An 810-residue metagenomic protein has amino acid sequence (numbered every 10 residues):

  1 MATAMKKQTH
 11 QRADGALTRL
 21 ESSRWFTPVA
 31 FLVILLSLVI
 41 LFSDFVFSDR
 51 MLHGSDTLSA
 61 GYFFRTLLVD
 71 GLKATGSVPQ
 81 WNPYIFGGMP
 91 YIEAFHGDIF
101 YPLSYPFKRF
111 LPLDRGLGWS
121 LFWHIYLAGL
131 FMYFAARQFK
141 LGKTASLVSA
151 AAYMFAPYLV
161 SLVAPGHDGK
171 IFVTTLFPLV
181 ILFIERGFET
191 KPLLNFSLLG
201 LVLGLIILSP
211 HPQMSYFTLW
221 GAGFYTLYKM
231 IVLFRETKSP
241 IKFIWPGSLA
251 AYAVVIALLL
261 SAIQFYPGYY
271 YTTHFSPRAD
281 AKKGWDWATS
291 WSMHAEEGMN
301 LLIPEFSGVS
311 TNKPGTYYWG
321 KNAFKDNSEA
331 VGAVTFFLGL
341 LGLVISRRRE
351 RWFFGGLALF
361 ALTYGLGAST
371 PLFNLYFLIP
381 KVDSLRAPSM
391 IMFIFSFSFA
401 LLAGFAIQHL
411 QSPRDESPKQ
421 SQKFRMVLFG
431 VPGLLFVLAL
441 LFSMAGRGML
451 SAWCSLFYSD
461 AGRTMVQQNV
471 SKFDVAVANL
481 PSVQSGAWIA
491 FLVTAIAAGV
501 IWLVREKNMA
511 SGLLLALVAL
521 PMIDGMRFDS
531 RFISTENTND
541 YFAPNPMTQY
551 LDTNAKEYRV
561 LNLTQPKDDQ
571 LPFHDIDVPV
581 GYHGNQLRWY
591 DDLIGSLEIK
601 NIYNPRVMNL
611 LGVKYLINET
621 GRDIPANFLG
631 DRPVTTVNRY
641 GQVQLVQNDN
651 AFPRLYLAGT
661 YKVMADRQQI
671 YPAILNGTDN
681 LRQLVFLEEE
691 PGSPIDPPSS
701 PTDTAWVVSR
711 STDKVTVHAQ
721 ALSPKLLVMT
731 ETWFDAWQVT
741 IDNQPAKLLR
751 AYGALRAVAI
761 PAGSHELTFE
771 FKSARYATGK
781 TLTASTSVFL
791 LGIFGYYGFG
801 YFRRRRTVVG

Functional and structural regions predicted by a protein language model:
M1-R24, R803-G810: Short, intrinsically disordered terminal tails adjacent to the first/last structured region
T3, G166-L176, F183, G187-G200 (+10 more regions): Contiguous transmembrane helix-bundle modules in multi-pass membrane proteins
K7-Q8, D280-K283, R463-T464, A476 (+5 more regions): Extracytoplasmic
R12-E93, Y269-S276, E296, F337 (+4 more regions): Hydrophobic alpha-helical membrane-insertion signals
I34-S37, G129-F139, K143-V232, P246-G268: Membrane-embedded helix bundles of polyisoprenyl
S37-G129, A151-T174, W285-A333, G365-N374 (+4 more regions): Membrane-interface coil-to-helix junctions
S59-P79, I85, A257-G342, F377 (+3 more regions): Periplasmic/ER-lumenal interhelical loops and adjacent helix-loop junctions in multi-pass membrane proteins
V580, G641, T678-G810: Active-site-proximal, structured, solvent-exposed surfaces of multi-pass membrane proteins that position macromolecular
